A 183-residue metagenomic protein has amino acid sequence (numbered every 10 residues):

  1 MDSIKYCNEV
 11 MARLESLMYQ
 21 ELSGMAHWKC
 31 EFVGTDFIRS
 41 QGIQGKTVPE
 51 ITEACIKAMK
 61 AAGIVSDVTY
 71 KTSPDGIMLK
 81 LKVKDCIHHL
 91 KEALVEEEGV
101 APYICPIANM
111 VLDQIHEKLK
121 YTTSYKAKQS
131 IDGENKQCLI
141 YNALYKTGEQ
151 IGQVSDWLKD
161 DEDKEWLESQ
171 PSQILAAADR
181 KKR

Functional and structural regions predicted by a protein language model:
M1-P106, T122-C138, L144-R183: N-terminal accessory segment detector
Y103-H116: Short, non-transmembrane amphipathic alpha-helical segments
